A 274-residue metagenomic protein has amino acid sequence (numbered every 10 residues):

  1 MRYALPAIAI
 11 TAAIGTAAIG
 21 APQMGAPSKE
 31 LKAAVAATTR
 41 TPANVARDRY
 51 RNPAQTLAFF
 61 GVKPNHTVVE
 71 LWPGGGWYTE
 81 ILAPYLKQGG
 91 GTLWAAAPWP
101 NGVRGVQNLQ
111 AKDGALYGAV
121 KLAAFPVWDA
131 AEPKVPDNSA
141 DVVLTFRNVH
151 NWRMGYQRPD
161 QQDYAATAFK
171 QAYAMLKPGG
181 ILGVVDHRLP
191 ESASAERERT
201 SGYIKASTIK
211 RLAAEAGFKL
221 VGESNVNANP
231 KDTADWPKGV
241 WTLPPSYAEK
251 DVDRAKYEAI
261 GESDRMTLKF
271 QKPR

Functional and structural regions predicted by a protein language model:
L31-P64: Class I SAM-dependent methyltransferase Rossmann-like catalytic core, especially the SAM/SAH-binding loop
P64-G74: Conserved class I S-adenosyl-L-methionine
N65, Q88-G90, L176-L182: Short glycine-dipeptide loop
A83, K87, P159-P178: A short glycine-rich, Lys/Arg-flanked "PGG" loop and its adjoining helix->strand segment in the class I
G105-E132: S-adenosyl-L-methionine
E132-V143: A short acidic, Gly/Pro-enriched loop at the edge of an enzyme's catalytic core that lines a small-molecule cofactor
L144-N148: A conserved beta-strand element that flanks and buttresses the S-adenosyl-L-methionine
D253-R274: C-terminal lobe and adjacent flexible extensions of AdoMet/dcAdoMet transferase-like proteins
